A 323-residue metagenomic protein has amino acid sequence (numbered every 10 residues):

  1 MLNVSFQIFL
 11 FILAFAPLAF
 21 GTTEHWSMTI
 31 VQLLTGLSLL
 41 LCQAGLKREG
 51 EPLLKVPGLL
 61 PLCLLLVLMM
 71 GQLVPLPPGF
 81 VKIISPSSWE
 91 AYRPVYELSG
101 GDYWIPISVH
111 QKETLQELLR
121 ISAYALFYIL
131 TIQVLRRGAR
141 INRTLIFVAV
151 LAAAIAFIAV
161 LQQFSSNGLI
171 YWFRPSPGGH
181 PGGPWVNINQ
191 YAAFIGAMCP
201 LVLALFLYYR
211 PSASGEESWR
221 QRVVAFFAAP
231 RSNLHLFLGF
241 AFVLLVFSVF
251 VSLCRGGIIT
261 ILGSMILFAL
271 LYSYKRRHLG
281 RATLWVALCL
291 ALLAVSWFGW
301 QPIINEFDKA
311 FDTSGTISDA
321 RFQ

Functional and structural regions predicted by a protein language model:
Q7-T22, M28-Q43, L62, L66-L76 (+2 more regions): Alpha-helical transmembrane segments of multi-pass inner-membrane proteins
L46-L59: Membrane-helix interface linkers and caps
L54, A229-L234, G315-I317: Helix-boundary and loop/linker segments of multi-pass membrane transporters
L54, R93-S99: Aromatic- and Gly/Pro-rich amphipathic surface segment
P77-A91: Functional transmembrane-helix hotspots
F307-F311: Membrane interfacial helix motifs at helix-loop boundaries and amphipathic/re-entrant anchors
D312-Q323: Extracytoplasmic catalytic/substrate-binding loops of multi-pass membrane glycan-assembly enzymes
